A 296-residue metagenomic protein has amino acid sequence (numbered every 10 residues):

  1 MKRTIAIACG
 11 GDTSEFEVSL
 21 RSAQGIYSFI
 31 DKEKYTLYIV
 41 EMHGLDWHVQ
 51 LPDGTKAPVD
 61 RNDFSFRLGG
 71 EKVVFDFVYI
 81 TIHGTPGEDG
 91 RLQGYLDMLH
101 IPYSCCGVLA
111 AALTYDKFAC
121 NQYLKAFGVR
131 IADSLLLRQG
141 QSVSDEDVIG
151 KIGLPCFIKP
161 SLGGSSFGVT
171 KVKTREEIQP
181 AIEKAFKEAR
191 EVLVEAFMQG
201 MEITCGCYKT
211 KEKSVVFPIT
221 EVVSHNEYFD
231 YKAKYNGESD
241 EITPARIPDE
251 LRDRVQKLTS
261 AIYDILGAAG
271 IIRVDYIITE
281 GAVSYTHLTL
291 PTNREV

Functional and structural regions predicted by a protein language model:
M1-L109, L113-Y115, A119, R138-D147: ATP-binding N-terminal substructure of ATP-dependent carboxylate-amine bond-forming enzymes
R3-C9, T13, R21, L113-M201 (+1 more regions): Active-site nucleotide/adenylate-binding loops and adjacent lid/helix of ATP-dependent enzymes
G54-A57, Q122-L124, K151-I152, K211-E212: Short, hinge-like loop/turn segments at secondary-structure boundaries
K173-K257, I278-T279, V283-S284: Phosphate-binding site of ATP-dependent enzymes
E195, A269-R273: Flexible, glycine/charged-enriched surface loops at secondary-structure junctions
T286-T292: Conserved small/polar residues in nucleotide/adenosyl-binding loops
